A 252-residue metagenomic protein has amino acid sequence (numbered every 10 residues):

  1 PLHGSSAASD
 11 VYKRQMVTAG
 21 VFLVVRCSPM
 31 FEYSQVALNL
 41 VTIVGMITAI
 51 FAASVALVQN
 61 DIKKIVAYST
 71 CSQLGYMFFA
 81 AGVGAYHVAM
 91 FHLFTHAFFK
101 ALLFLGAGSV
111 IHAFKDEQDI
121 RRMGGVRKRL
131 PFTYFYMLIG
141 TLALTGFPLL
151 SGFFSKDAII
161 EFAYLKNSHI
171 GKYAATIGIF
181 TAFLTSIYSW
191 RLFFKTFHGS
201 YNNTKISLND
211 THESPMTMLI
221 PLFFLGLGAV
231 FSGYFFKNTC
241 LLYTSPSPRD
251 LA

Functional and structural regions predicted by a protein language model:
P1-A8, Y12, Y243-A252: Single conserved hydrophobic/aromatic residue that forms the stacking wall/gate of nucleotide- or nucleobase-binding
S5-T217, G228, Y234: Hydrophobic transmembrane alpha-helices and their helix-loop junctions in integral membrane proteins
T211-S245, R249: Hard-cation-handling environments
